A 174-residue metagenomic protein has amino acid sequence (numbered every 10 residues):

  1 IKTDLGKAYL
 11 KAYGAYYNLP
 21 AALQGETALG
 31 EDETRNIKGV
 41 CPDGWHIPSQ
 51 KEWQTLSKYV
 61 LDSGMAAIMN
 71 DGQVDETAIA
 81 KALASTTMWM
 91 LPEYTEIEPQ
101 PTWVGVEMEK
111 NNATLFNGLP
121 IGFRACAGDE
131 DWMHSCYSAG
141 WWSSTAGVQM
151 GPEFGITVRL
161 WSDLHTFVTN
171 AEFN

Functional and structural regions predicted by a protein language model:
I1-N174: Conserved positions within compact, well-structured domain cores
